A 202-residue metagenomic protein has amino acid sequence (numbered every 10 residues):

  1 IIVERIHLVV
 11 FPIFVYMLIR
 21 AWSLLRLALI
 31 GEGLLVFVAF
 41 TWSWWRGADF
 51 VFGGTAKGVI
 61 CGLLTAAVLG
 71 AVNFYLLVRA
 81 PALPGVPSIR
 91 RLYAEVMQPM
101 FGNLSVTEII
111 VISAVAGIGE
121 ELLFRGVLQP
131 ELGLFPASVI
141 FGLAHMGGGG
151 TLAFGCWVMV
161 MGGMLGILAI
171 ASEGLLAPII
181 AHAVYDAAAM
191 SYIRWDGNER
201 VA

Functional and structural regions predicted by a protein language model:
I2-E4: Extreme N-terminal basic, low-complexity initiation segments that serve as generic localization/processing leaders
I6-F11, L27, T41-A116, E199-A202: Juxtamembrane helix-loop-helix connectors linking adjacent transmembrane helices in multi-pass membrane enzymes
L8, V36, F124-R125: Short amphipathic alpha-helical "recognition" segments used for binding
V10-F11, V38, E131, A188: A periodicity- and composition-biased signal for non-globular, repetitive helical segments
P12-F37: Cytosolic-side membrane-entry/anchor segment at the start of a transmembrane helix
E32-V38, T65, Y185: Hydrophobic alpha-helical membrane segments, chiefly transmembrane helices and signal peptide h-regions, characterized
E95-A202: Transmembrane helix-loop-helix hairpins at the membrane interface of multi-pass integral membrane proteins
